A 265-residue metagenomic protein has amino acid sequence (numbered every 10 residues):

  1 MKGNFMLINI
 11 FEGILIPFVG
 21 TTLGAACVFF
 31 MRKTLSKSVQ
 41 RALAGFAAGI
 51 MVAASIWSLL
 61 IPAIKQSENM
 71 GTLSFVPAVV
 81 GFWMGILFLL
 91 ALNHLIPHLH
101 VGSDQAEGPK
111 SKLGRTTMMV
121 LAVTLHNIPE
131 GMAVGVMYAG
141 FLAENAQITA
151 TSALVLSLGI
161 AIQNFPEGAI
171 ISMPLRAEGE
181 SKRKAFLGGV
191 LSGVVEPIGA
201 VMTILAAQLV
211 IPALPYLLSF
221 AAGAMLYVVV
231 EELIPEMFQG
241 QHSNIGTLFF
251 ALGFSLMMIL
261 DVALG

Functional and structural regions predicted by a protein language model:
M1-G265: Intrinsically disordered, metal-sensing/regulatory segments
